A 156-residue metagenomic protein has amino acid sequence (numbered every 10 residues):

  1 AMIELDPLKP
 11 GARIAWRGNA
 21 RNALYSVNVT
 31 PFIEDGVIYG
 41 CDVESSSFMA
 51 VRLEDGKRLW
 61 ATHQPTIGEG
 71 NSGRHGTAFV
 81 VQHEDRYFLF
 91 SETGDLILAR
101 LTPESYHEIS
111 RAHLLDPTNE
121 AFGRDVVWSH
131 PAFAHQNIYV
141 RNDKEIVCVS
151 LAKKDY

Functional and structural regions predicted by a protein language model:
A1-Y156: Noncatalytic, solvent-exposed loop/strand surfaces of beta-propeller-type extracellular/periplasmic domains
